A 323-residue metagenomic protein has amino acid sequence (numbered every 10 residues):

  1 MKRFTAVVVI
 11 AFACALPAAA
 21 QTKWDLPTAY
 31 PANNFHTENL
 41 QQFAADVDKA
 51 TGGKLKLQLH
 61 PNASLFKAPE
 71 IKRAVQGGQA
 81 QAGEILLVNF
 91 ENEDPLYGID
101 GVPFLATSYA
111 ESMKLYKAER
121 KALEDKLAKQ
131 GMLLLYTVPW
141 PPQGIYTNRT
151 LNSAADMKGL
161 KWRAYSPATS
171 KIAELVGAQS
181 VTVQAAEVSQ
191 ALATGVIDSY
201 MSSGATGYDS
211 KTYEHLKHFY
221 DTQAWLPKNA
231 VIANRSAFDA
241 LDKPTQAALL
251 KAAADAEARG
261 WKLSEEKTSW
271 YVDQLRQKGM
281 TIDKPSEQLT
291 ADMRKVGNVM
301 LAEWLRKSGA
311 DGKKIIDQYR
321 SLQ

Functional and structural regions predicted by a protein language model:
M1-F4: Positively charged n-region of N-terminal signal peptides that target proteins for export
A6-V7, D239: General helical structural elements
V7-A15: Bacterial N-terminal signal peptides
L16-A20: Sec/Tat signal peptide C-region and signal peptidase I cleavage site
Q21-E111, E119-L123, L127-Q323: N-terminal secretory/targeting leader peptides
K114: Short beta-strand-centered segments that line the small-molecule binding cleft or hinge of alpha/beta clamshell
